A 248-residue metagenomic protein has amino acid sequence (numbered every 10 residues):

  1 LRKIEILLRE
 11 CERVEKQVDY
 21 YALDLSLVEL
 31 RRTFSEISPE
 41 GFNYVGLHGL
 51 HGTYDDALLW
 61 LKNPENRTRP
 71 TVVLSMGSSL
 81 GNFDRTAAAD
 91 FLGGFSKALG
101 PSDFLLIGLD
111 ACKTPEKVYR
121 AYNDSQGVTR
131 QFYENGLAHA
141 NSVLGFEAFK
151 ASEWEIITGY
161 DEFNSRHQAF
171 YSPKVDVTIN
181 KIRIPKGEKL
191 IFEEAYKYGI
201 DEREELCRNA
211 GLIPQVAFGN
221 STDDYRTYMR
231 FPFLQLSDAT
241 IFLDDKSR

Functional and structural regions predicted by a protein language model:
R2, L8-D56: Class I SAM-dependent methyltransferase SAM/SAH-binding core
L58-R67: Short amphipathic alpha-helix with an adjacent loop that forms part of the alpha/beta core around
T68-S78: Short SAM/SAH-binding signature in class I
A89-P101: A short glycine-rich, Lys/Arg-flanked "PGG" loop and its adjoining helix->strand segment in the class I
A98-C112: Conserved beta-strand signature within the Rossmann-like core of class I S-adenosyl-L-methionine
A111, K117-I213: Substrate-binding/catalytic lobe of Class I Rossmann-like enzymes that use SAM or dcSAM, i.e., the mid-to-C-terminal
E205-N209, P214-M229: Positively charged interface segments
N220-R248: Core SAM-dependent methyltransferase catalytic element
